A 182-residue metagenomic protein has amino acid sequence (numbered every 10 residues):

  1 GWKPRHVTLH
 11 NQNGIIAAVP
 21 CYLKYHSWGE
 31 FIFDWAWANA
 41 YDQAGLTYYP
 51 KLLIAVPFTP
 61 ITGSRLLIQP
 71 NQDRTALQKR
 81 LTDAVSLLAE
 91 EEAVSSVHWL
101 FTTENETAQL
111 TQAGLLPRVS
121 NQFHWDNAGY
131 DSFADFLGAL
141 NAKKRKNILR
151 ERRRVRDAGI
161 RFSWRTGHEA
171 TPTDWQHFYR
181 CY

Functional and structural regions predicted by a protein language model:
G1-Y182: N-acyltransferase acceptor-side catalytic subdomain
